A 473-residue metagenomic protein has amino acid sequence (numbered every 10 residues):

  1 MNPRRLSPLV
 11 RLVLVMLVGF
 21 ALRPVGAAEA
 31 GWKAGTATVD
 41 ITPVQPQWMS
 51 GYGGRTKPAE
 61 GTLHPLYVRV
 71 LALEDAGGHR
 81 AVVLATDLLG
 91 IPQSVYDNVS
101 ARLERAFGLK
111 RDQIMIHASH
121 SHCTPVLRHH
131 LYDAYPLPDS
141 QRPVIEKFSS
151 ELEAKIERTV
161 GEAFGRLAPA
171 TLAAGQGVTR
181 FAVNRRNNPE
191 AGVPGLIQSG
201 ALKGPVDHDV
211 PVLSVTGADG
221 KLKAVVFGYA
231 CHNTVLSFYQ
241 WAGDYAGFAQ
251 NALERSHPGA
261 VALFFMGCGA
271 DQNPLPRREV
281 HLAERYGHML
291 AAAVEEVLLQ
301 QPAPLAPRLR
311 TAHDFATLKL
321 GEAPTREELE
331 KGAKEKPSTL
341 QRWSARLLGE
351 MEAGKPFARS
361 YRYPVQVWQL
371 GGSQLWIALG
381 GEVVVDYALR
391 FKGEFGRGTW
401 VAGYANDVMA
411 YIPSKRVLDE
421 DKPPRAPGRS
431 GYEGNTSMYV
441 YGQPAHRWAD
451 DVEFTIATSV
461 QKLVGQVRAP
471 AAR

Functional and structural regions predicted by a protein language model:
M1-P8: N-terminal secretory signal peptides that target proteins for export/translocation
R5, L17-V18, A34, F264: A general, composition-driven signal for non-globular sequence regions
V10-R23: Bacterial N-terminal signal peptides
A28-H117, S121-V261, F265-H288, L298 (+1 more regions): Conserved beta-alpha junction segments in alpha/beta enzyme cores
A291: Charged, flexible cofactor/metal-binding loops and thiol motifs
